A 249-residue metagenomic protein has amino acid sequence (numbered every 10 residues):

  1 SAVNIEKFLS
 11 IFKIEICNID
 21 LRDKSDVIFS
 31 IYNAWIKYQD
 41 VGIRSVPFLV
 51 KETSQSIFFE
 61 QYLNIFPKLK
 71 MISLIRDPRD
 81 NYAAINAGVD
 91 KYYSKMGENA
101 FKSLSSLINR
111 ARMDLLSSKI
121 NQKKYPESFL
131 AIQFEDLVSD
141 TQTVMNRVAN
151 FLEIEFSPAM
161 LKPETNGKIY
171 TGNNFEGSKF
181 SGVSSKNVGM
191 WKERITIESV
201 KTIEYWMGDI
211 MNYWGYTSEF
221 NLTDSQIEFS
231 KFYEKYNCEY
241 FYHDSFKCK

Functional and structural regions predicted by a protein language model:
S1-V50, K91-K95: PAPS-dependent sulfation machinery
K13-I16, L21-R22, N86, K119-Q122 (+2 more regions): PAPS-dependent sulfotransferases, especially Golgi type II membrane carbohydrate sulfotransferases
V46-V50, K119, K123-L152, M190-I195 (+1 more regions): Phosphate-binding beta-loop-alpha motif at adenosine-nucleotide cofactor sites
K51-T53, F58-N86, I203: Conserved phosphate-donor/acceptor-positioning beta-strand/loop module used by diverse small-molecule
S54-I57, D77-N81, A87-D90, D136-S139 (+2 more regions): Short, solvent-exposed loop/turn segments at secondary-structure junctions
Y62-K68, N146-E153: Short, surface-exposed basic-aromatic patches at helix termini and helix-loop junctions that form
A87-R110: Lumenal/extracellular "mature" regions of secretory-pathway glycan-modifying transferases
F101-I108, Q133-E135, N187-V200: Active-site rim elements
